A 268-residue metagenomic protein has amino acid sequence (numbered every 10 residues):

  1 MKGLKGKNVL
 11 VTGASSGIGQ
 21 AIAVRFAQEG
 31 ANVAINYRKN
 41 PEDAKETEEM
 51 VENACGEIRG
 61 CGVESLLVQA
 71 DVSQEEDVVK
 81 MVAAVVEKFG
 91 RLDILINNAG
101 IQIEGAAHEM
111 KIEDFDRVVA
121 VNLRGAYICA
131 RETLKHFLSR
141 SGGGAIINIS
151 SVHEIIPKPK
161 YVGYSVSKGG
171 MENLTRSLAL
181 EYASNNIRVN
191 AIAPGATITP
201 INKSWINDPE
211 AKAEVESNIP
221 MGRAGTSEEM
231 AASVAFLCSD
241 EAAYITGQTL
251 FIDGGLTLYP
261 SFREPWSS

Functional and structural regions predicted by a protein language model:
S15-S16: Conserved glycine-rich cofactor-binding loop
Q74, N173, A191-P194, E210-E241 (+2 more regions): C-terminal helical subdomain
A106-A107, K111-V119, V215: Substrate-binding pocket helix/loop in short-chain dehydrogenase/reductase
A130, S167, T175: Active-site helix of classical SDR
K135, L180-S184, A243: Alpha-helical segment proximal to the catalytic Tyr-Lys
S151: Residue(s) in the substrate-gating loop at a strand-loop-helix junction that position the organic substrate next
I156, A235, T246-S268: Short C-terminal tail/terminal secondary-structure segment of NAD(P)H-dependent dehydrogenase/reductase domains
